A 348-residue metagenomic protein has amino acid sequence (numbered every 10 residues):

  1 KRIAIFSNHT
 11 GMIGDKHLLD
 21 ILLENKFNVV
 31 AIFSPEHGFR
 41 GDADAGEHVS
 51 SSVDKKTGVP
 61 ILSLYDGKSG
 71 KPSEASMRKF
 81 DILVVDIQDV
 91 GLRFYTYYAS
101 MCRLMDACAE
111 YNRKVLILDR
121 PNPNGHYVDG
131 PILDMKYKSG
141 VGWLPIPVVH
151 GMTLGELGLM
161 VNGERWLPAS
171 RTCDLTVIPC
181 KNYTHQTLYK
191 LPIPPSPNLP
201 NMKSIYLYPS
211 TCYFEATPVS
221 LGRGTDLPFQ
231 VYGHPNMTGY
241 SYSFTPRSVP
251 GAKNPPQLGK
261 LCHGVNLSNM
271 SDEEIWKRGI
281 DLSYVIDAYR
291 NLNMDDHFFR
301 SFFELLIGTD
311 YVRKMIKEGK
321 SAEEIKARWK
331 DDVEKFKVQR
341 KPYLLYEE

Functional and structural regions predicted by a protein language model:
K1-F27: N-terminal phosphate-binding or glycine-rich loops at protein starts, especially the Walker A/P-loop of NTPases
N28-G38, L118: Short internal beta-strands
G41-G46, L116-K138: Glycine-rich, charge-decorated loop segments at or immediately adjacent to ligand/cofactor-binding or catalytic sites
S50-F80: Glycine-rich oxoanion-binding loops at beta->alpha junctions
D89-M101: Glycine/threonine-rich flexible loop motifs
Y137-S210: Conserved anion/nucleotide-ligand pocket segment
K181-L258: Glycine-rich, aromatic-lined ligand/substrate-binding cores of catalytic and carbohydrate-binding domains
P228, Y232-K330, E348: Conserved functional hotspot residues or short segments at active or partner-binding sites across diverse domains
